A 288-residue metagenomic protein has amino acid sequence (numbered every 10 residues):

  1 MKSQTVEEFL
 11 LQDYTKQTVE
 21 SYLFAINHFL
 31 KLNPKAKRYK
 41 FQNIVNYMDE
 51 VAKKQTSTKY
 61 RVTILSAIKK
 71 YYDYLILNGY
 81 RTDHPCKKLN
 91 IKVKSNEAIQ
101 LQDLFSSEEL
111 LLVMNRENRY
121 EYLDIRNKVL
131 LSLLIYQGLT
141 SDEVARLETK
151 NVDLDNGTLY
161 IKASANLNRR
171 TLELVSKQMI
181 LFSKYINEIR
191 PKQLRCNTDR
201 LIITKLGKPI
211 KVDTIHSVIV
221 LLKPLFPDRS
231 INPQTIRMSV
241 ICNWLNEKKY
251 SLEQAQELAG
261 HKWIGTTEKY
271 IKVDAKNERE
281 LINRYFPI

Functional and structural regions predicted by a protein language model:
M1-I288: Conserved catalytic core of the tyrosine transesterase superfamily
